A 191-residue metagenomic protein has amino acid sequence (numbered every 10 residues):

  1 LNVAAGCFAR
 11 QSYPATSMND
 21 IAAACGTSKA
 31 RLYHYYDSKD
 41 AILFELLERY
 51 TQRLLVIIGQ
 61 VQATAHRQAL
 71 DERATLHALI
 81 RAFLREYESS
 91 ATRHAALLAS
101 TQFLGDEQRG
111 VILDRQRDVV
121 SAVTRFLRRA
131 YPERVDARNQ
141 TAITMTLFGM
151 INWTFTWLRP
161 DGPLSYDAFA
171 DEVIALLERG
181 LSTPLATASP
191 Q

Functional and structural regions predicted by a protein language model:
V3-A41, E45: Helix-turn-helix
R10-P14, S90, E133: Short coil/turn segments at alpha/beta junctions that flank glycine-rich nucleotide-binding fingerprints
M18, D40, F44, A69 (+6 more regions): Short, structured helix-loop boundary elements
E45, G59-S89, I143-L147: Hydrophobic alpha-helical connector segments
L46, Y50-R53, A186: Alpha-helical bundle regulatory/interaction domains
Q52-G59, D106-P132, T141-M145, D171: Amphipathic alpha-helical packing segments from all-alpha helical-bundle domains
L84-T124, V135, T156-L158: Short secondary-structure transition hinges
R85, S89, V120-R129, F148-M150 (+1 more regions): C-terminal peripheral helix-coil segments that are non-catalytic and often amphipathic
